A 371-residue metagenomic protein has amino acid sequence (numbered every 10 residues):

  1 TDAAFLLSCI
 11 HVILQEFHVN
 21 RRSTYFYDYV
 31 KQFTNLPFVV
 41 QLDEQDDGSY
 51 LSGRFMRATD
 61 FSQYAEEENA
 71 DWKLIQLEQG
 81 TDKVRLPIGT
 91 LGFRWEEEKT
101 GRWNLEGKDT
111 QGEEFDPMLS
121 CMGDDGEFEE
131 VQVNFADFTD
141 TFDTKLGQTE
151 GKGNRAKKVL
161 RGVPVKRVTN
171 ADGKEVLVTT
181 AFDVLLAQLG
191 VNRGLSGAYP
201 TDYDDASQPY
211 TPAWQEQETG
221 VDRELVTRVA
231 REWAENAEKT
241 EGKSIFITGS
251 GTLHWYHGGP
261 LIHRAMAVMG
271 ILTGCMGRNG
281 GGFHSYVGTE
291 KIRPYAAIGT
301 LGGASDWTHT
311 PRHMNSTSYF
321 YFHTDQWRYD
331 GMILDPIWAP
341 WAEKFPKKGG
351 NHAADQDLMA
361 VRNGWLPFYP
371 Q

Functional and structural regions predicted by a protein language model:
T1-T240, L334-I337, F345-P346: Long, well-ordered, tryptophan-enriched scaffold segments
D2, H11, G251-H254, M276 (+1 more regions): Short, glycine-/Ser/Thr-/acidic-enriched flexible segments
I10-L14, P260-M266, G299-G302: Short secondary-structure boundary/capping segments
I13-R22, H257-G258, T273-G281: Short helix-capping/linker segments at secondary-structure and domain boundaries
V30-T34, E232-W233, G249-T252, G282-R293 (+1 more regions): A glycine-rich phosphate-binding loop feature that marks nucleotide/adenosyl-phosphate handling sites
F33, P37, T59, H257-P260 (+2 more regions): Solvent-exposed, flexible loop/coil residues
T149, K158-R193, Y199-P200, Q217 (+1 more regions): Extended redox/cofactor-interaction regions of prokaryotic respiratory oxidoreductases
D222-G270: P-loop NTPase catalytic cores that bind/hydrolyze ATP
